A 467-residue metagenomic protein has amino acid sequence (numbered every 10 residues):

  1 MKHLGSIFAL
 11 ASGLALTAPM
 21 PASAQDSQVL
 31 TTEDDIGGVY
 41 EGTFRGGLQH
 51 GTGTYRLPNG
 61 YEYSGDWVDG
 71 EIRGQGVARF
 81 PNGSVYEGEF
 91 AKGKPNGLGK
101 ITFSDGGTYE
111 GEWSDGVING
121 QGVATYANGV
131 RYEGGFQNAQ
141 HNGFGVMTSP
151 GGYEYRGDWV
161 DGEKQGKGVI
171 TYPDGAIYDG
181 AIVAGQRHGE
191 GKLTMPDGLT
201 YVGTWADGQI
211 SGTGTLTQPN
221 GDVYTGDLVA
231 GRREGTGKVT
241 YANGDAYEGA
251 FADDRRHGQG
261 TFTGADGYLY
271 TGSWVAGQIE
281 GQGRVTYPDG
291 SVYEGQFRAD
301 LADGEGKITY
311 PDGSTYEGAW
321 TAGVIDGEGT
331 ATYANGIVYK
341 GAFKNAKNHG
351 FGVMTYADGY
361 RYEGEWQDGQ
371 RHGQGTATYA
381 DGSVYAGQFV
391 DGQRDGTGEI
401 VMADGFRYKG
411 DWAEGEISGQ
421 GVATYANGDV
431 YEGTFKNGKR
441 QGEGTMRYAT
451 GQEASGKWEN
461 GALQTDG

Functional and structural regions predicted by a protein language model:
M1-A9: Bacterial N-terminal signal peptides that target proteins for export
L14-A22: C-terminal segment of classical bacterial N-terminal signal peptides
L30-T31: A structural motif
V39-H50, E62-R73, V85-N96, T108-N119 (+15 more regions): Conserved anchor residues at repeat-unit boundaries in beta-strand-based tandem repeats, strongest for the MORN repeat
T54-R56, V77-R79, K100-T102, I118 (+15 more regions): Threonine-centered tandem repeat motifs in low-complexity domains
T465-G467: Short, solvent-exposed mixed-charge patches
